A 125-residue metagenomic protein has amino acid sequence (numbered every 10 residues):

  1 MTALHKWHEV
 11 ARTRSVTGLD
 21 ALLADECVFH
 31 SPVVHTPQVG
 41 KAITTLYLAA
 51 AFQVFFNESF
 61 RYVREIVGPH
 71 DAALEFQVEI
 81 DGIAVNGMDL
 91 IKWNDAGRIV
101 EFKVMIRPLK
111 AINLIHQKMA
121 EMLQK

Functional and structural regions predicted by a protein language model:
M1-A3, P37-A42, G68, R98-F102: Short charge-dense sequence patches
M1-D25: Short acidic-aromatic low-complexity motifs
K6, G18, I43, A111-L114 (+1 more regions): Exposed alpha-helical structural elements
E9-V10, H35, V63, L90: Short N-terminal micro-motifs specific to bacterial/archaeal maturation and metal-cluster initiation sites
V16-G18, L22-P69: A solvent-exposed, acidic/Ser-Thr-rich amphipathic alpha-helical stretch
F52-K125: A beta-strand edge to alpha-helix "cap/lid" segment located at domain peripheries
